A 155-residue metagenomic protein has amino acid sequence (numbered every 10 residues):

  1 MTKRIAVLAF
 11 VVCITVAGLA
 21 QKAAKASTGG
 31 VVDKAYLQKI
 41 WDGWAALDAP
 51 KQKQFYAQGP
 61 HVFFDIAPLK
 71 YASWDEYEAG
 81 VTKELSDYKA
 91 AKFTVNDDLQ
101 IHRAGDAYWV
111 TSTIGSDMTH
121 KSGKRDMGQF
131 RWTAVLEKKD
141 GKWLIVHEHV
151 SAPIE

Functional and structural regions predicted by a protein language model:
M1-I5, Q21: Positively charged n-region of N-terminal signal peptides that target proteins for export
A6-A17: Bacterial N-terminal signal peptides
G18-Q21, A26: Boundary at the C-terminal end of the N-terminal hydrophobic targeting segment
G30-A35, D42, A49-A104, D126-G128: A solvent-exposed, acidic/Ser-Thr-rich amphipathic alpha-helical stretch
W41-W44, W143: Signature tryptophan residues that serve as conserved aromatic anchors
D106-S116: A short hydrophobic beta-strand element
W109, Q129-I154: Short beta-strand edge/turn micro-motifs at domain boundaries
S116-H120, L136: Beta-strand elements of well-folded, non-transmembrane domains
